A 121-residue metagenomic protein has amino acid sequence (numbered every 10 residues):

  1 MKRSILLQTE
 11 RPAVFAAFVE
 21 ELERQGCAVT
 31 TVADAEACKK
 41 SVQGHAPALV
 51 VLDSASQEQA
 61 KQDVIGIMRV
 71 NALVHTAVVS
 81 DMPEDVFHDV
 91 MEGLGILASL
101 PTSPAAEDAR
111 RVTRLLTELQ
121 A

Functional and structural regions predicted by a protein language model:
M1-K2: Phosphate-coordination loops involved in phosphoryl transfer and adenosine-cofactor binding
L7-P12, A33, L52-S56, V79-M82 (+1 more regions): Structural motif
R11-T30: Two-component/phosphorelay signaling modules centered on CheY-like receiver
E20-L22, S41, V90: Alpha-helical interaction/dimerization surfaces of two-component signaling modules
A33-L49, Q57: Acidic, metal-coordinating helix/loop segments flanking the phosphotransfer/catalytic sites of two-component signaling
Q43-H45, I67-L73, L94: Conserved phosphotransfer cores of two-component systems
A48-V70, S80-F87: Conserved phosphotransfer microenvironments
A77-L119: Output/docking surface of receiver
